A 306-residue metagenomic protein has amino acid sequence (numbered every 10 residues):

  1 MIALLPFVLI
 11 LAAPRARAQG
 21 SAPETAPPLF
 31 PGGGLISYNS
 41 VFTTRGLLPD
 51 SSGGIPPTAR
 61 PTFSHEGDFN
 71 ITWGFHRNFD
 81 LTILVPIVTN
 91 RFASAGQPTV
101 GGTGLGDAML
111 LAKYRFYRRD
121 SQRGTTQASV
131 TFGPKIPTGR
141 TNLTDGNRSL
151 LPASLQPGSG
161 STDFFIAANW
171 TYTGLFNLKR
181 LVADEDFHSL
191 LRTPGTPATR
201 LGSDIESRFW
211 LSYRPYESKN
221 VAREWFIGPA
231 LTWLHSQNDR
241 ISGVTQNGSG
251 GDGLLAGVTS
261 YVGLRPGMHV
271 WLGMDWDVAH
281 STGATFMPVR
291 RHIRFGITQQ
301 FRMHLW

Functional and structural regions predicted by a protein language model:
P14-A18: Sec/Tat signal peptide C-region and signal peptidase I cleavage site
E24-G32, N78, Y117-Q127, L175-L181 (+3 more regions): Short loop/turn motifs that connect adjacent beta-strands in outer-membrane beta-barrel proteins
L29, S40, W73, V85 (+6 more regions): Residue-level signature of outer-membrane beta-barrel architecture
G34, H65-F69, G106-A112, A128 (+5 more regions): Hydrophobic, lipid-facing positions within transmembrane beta-strands of outer-membrane proteins
Y38-T44, I83-I87, A128-I136, A168 (+4 more regions): Transmembrane beta-barrel strands of outer-membrane/channel proteins
V41-E66, S154-L155, S249: Surface-exposed strand-loop-strand hairpins of Gram-negative outer-membrane beta-barrel proteins
L47-P57, P197-W306: Outer membrane beta-barrel transmembrane domains
N90-G202: Outer-membrane pore/translocation modules
